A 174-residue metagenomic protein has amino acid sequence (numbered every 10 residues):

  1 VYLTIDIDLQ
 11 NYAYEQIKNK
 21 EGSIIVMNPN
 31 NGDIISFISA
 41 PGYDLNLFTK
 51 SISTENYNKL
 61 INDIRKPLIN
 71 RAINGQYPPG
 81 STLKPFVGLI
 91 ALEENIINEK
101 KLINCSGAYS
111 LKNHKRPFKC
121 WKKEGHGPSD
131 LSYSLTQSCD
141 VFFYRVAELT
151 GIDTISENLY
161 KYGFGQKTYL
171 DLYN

Functional and structural regions predicted by a protein language model:
V1-S23, N30: Conserved, well-ordered alpha-helix/loop/beta-strand core segments that scaffold catalytic motifs
I5, N30-S81, F86-N174: Beta-lactam-recognizing serine transpeptidase/beta-lactamase-like catalytic domain environment
